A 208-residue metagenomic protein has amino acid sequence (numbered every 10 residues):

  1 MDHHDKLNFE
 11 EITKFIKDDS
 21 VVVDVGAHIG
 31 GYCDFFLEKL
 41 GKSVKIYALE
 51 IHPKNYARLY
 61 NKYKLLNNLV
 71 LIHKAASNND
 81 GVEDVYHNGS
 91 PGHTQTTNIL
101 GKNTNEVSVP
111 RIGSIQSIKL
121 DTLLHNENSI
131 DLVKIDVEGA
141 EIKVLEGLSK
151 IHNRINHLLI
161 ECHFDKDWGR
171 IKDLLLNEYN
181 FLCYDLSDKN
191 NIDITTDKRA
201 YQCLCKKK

Functional and structural regions predicted by a protein language model:
M1-K208: Phosphate/nucleotide-binding beta-alpha loop and adjacent structural elements of enzyme active sites
